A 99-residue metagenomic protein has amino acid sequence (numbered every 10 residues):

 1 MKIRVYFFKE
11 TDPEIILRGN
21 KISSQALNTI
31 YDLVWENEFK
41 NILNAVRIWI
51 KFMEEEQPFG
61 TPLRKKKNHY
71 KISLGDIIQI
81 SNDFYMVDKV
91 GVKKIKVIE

Functional and structural regions predicted by a protein language model:
M1-N37: N-terminal disorder-to-order initiation segments that are Gly/Lys/Arg-biased and fold into the first beta/loop/alpha
I22-I80: Short, conserved turn/kink motifs that form compact alpha/beta structural patches or helix kinks used as
K67-E99: Short, compact, well-ordered microdomains
